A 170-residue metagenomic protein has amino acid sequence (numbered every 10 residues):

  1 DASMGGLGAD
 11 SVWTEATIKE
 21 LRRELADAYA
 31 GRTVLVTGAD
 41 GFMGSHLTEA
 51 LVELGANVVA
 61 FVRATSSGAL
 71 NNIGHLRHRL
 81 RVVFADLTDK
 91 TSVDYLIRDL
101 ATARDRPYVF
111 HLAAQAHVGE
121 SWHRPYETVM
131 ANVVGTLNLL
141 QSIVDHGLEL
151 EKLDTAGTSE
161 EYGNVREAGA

Functional and structural regions predicted by a protein language model:
D1-A170: N-terminal Rossmann-like NAD(P)+-binding domain of SDR-like oxidoreductases, especially those catalyzing
